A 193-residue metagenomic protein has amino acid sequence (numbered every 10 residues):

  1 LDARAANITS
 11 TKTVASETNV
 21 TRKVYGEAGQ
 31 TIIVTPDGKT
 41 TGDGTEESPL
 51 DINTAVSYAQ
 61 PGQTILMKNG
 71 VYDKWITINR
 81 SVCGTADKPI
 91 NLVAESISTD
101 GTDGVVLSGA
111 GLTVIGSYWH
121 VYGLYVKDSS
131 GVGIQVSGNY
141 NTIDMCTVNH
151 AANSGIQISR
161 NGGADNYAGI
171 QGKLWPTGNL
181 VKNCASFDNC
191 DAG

Functional and structural regions predicted by a protein language model:
D2-T11: Short, solvent-exposed loop/turn segments at the edges of extracellular beta-sandwich modules
K12-R22: Short beta-strand elements
T31-T77: Acidic Gly/Asp/Thr-rich repetitive segments characteristic of extracellular carbohydrate-active and adhesion proteins
D43, L66-N69, W75, C83-I134: Right-handed parallel beta-helix/beta-spiral solenoid domain characteristic of secreted/periplasmic
M67, L92, H120-V121, G138 (+4 more regions): All-beta strand scaffolds that present successive hydrophobic residues in beta-strands
W75-T77, T102-D103, S108-V114, S129-V136 (+4 more regions): Short glycine/acidic-rich loop motifs that flank beta-strands on beta-rich extracellular proteins
